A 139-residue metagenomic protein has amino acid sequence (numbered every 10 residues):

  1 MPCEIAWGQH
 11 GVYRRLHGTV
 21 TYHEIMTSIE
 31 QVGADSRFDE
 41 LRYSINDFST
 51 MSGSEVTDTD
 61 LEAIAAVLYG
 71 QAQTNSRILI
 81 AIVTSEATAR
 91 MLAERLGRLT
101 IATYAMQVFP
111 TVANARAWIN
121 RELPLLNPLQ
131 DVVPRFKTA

Functional and structural regions predicted by a protein language model:
M1-A139: Amphipathic, Lys/Arg-enriched alpha-helical "gate/interface" segment within cytosolic domains that mediates
